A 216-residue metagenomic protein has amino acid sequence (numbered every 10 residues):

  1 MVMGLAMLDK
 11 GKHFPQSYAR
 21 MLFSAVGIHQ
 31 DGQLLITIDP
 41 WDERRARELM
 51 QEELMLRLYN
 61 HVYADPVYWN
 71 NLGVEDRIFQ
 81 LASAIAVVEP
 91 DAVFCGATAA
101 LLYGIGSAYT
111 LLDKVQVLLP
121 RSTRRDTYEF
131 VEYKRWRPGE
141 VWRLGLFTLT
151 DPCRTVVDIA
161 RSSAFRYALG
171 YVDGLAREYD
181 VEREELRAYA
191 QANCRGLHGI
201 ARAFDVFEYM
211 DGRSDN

Functional and structural regions predicted by a protein language model:
V2-N216: Short gly/ser-rich loop at a beta-strand->alpha-helix junction or flexible surface loop bordering the NTP-binding
